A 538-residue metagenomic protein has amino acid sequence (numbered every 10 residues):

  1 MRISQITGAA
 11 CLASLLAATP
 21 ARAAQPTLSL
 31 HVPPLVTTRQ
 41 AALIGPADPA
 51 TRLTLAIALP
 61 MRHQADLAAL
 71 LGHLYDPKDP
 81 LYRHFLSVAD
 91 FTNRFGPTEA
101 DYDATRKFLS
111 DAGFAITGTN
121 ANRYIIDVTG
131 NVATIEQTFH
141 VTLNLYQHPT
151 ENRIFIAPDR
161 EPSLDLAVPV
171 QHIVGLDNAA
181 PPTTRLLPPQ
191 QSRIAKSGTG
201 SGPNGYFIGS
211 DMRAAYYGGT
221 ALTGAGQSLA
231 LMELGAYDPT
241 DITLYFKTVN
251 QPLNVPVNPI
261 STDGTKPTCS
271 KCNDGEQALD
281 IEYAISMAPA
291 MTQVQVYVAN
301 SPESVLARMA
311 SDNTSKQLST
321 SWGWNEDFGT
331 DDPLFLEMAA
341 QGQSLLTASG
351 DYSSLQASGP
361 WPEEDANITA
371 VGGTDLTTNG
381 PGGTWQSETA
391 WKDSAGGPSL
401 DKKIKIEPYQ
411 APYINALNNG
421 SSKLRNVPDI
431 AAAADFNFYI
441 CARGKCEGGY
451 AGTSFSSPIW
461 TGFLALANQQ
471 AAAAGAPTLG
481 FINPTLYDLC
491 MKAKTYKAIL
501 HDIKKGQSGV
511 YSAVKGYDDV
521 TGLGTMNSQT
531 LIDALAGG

Functional and structural regions predicted by a protein language model:
M1-G8: Bacterial N-terminal signal peptides that target proteins for export
G8-A17: Bacterial N-terminal signal peptides
T19-A23: Sec/Tat signal peptide C-region and signal peptidase I cleavage site
A24-A121, D127, V132-G373, S399-G452 (+3 more regions): Substrate-binding/charge-relay-adjacent region of secreted/lumenal peptidase catalytic domains
M338, T347, A366-A370, T378-Q386 (+3 more regions): Predominantly extracellular beta-rich ligand-binding scaffolds that present long acidic/polar faces for carbohydrate
G382-K402: Short, surface-exposed polybasic-and-hydrophobic patches located at secondary-structure transitions
L417, N468-D519: An often Trp-containing, charged/polar helix-loop segment at the C-terminal end of enzyme catalytic cores
